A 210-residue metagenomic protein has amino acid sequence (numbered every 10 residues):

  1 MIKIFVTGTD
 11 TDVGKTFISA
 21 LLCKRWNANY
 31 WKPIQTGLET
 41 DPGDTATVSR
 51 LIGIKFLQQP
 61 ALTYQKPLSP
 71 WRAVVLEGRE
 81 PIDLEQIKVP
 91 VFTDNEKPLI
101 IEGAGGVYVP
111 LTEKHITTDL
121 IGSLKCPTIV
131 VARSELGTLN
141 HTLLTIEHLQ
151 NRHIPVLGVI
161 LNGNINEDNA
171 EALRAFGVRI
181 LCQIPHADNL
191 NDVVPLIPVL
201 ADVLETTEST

Functional and structural regions predicted by a protein language model:
F5-S19: Glycine-rich phosphate-binding P-loop
F17-P81, P90: N-terminal phosphate/diphosphate-binding loop that engages ATP/GTP or pyrophosphate donors across diverse enzyme folds
K32, I129-A132, L157-G163: Short internal beta-strands
P42-A46, T118, E167-E171: Short, surface-exposed alpha-helical segments at coil->helix boundaries
P70-L111, T118: Phosphate-binding/switch loop-helix module in NTP-utilizing enzymes
T112-S134: Inter-motif core of Ras-like GTPase G domains
I146-T210: C-terminal lobe/tail of nucleotide-utilizing enzymes
